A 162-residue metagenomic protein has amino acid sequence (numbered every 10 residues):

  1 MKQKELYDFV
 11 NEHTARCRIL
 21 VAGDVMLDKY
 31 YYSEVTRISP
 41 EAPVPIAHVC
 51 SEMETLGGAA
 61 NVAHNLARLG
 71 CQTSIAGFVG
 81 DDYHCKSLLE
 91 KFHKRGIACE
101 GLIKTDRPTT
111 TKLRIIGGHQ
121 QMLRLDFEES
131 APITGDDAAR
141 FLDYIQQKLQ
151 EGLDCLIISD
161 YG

Functional and structural regions predicted by a protein language model:
M1-T36, S51-G162: Ribokinase/PfkB-type carbohydrate-kinase core domain
R37-E41: Flexible glycine/proline-rich, aromatic-decorated loop/lid segments
P43, A47-C50: Divalent-cation-assisted or electrostatically stabilized phosphate/pyrophosphate-binding catalytic cores
